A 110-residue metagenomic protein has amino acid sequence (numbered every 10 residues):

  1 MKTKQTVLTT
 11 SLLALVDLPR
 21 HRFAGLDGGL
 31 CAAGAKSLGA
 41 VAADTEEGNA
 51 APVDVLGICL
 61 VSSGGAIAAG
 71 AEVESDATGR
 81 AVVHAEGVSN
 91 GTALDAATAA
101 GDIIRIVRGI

Functional and structural regions predicted by a protein language model:
M1-I110: Surface-exposed, low-hydrophobicity beta-strand/loop segments enriched in small/polar/acidic residues
